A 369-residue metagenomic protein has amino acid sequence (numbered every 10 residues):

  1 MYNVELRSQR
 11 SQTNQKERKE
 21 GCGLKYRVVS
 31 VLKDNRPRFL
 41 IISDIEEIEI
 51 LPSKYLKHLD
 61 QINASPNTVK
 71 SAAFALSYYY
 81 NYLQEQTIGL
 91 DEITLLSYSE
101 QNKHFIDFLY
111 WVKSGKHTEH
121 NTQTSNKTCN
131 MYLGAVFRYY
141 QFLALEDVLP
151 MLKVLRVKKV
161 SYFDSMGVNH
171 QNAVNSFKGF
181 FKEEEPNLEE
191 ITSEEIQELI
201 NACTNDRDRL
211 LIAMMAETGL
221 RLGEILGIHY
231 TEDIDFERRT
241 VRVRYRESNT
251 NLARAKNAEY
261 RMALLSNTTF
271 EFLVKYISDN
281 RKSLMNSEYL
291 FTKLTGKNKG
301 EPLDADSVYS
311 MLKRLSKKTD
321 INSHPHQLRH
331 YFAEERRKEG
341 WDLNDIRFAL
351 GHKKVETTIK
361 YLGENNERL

Functional and structural regions predicted by a protein language model:
P52-N67, L76-M166, E198: N-terminal core-binding DNA-recognition domain of tyrosine recombinases/integrases
L145-D147, M215-R239: Short, charged phosphate-coordinating catalytic segments
L149-S193, G296-K299: Flexible interdomain linker/hinge and immediately adjacent N-terminus of the catalytic tyrosine-recombinase domain
E189-L222: Basic, Lys/Arg- and aromatic-enriched nucleic-acid-binding interface segment
G227-F270: Conserved tyrosine-mediated DNA breakage-rejoining catalytic core shared by Y-recombinases
S266-D320: Active-site/catalytic core of tyrosine-dependent DNA strand-transfer enzymes
Y309-F348: Short, basic (Lys/Arg/His-rich) helix/loop patches that form interaction surfaces in the mid-to-C-terminal regions
L350-L369: Catalytic-site neighborhood detector that most strongly recognizes the C-terminal catalytic loop/helix of tyrosine
